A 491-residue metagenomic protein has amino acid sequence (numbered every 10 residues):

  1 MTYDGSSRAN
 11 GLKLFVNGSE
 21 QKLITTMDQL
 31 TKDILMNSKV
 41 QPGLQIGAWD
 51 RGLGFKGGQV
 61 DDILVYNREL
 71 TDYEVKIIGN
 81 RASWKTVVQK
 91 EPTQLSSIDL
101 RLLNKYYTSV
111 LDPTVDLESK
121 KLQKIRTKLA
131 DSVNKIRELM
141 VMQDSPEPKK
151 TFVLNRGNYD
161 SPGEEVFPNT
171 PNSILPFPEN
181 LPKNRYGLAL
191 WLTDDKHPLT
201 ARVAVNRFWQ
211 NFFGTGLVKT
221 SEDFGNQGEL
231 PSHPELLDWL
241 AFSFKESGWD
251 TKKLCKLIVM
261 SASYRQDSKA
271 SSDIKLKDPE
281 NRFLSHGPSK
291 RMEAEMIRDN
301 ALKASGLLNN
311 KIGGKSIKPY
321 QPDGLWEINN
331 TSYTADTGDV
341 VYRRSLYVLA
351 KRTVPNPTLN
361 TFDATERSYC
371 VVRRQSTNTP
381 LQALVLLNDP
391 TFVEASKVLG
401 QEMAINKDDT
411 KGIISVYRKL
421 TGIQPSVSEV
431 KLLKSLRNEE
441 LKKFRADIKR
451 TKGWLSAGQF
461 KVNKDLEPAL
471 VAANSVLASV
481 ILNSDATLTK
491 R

Functional and structural regions predicted by a protein language model:
M1-K135, A301: Extracellular glycan-associated modules
D4, N17-S19, T26-Q29, W49-R51 (+7 more regions): An acidic- and aromatic-residue-enriched active-site/binding cleft used to recognize and process polar
V40, Q59, Y342-R343, T358 (+1 more regions): A generic structural signal for well-ordered coil/turn residues at beta-strand boundaries that shape enzyme active-site
S96-V340, L359, T365-Q375, P380 (+3 more regions): Primarily short, surface-exposed interaction patches in extracytoplasmic proteins
R344, K351-F362: Active-site Gly/Thr loop motif
L477: Short, surface-exposed polybasic-aromatic patches that bind anionic ligands, especially phosphate groups
V480-K490: Short, low-complexity, Pro/Ser/Thr/Gly-rich segments in the mature regions of secreted, periplasmic
